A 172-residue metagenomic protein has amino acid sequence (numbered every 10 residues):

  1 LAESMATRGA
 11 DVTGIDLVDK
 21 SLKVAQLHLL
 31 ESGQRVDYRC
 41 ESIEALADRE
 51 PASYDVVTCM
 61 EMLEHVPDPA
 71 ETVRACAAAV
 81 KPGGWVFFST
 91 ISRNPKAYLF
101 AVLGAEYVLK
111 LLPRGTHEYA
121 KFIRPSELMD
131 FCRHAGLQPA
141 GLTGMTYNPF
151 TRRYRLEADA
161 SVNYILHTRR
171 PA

Functional and structural regions predicted by a protein language model:
L1-L46: Class I SAM-dependent methyltransferase SAM/SAH-binding core
E44-V57: A short acidic, Gly/Pro-enriched loop at the edge of an enzyme's catalytic core that lines a small-molecule cofactor
V56-D68: A short SAM/SAH-binding and catalytic strip from SAM-dependent methyltransferases
A70-W85: A short glycine-rich, Lys/Arg-flanked "PGG" loop and its adjoining helix->strand segment in the class I
W85-L109: Conserved class I S-adenosyl-L-methionine
T90, L109-E127: Acceptor-substrate binding/catalytic loop of class I
Y119-L142: Short alpha-helix
R152-A172: Core SAM-dependent methyltransferase catalytic element
